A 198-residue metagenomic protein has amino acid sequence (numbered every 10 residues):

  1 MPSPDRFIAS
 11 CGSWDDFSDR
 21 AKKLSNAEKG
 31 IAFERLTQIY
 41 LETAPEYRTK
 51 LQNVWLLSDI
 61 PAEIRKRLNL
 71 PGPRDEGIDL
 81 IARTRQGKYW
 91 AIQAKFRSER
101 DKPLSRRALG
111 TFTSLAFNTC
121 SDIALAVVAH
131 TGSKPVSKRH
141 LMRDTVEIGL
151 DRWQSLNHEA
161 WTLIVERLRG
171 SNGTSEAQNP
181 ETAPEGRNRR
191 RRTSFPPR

Functional and structural regions predicted by a protein language model:
M1-K23, Y40, Y47, E63-L70 (+1 more regions): ATP-dependent helicase/translocase motor core
A32-C120, A129-T131, P135: Catalytic centers of nucleases
